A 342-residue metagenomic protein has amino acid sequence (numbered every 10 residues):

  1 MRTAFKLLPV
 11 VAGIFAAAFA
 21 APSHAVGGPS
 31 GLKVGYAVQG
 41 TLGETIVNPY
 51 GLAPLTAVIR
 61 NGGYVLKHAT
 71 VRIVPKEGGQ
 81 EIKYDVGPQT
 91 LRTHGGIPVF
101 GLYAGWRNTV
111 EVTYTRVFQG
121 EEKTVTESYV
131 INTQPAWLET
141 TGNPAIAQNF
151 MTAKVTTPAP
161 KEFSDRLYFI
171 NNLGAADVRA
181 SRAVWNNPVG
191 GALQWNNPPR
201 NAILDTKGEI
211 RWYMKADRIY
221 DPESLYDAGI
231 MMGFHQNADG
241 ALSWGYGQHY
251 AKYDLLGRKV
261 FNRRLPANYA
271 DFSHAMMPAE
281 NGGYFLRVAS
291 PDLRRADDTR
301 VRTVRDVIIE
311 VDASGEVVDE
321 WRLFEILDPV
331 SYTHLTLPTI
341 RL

Functional and structural regions predicted by a protein language model:
A25-A69, Q134-S164, W195: N-terminal non-catalytic regions of secreted/periplasmic and cell-surface proteins
L102, W106-Y114: Short beta-strand segments enriched for Tyr within beta-sheet-rich domains, predominantly fibronectin type III
Q148-E162, I230-A238, M277-E280: Structural signature of eukaryotic scaffold interfaces centered on beta-propeller domains
Y168-W195, A289-V304: Short, conserved, GDST-rich strand-edge loop motifs in beta-rich repeat architectures
D177-D221, G245-L256: Beta-propeller domains
P199-I203, K252, V304-S314: Beta-propeller blade signature
I210-M277: Blade-loop segments of beta-propeller domains
T333-T339: Conserved small/polar residues in nucleotide/adenosyl-binding loops
